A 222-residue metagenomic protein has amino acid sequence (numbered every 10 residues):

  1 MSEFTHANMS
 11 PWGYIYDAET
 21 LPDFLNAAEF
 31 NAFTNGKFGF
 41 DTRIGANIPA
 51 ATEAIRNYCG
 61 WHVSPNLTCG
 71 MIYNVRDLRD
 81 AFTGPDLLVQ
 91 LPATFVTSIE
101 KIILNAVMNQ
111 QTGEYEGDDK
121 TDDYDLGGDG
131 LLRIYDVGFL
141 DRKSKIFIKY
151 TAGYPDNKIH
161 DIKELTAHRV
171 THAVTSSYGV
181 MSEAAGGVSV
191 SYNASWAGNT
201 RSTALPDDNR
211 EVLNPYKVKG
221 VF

Functional and structural regions predicted by a protein language model:
M1-F222: Divalent metal-cofactor coordination and adjacent catalytic microenvironments
